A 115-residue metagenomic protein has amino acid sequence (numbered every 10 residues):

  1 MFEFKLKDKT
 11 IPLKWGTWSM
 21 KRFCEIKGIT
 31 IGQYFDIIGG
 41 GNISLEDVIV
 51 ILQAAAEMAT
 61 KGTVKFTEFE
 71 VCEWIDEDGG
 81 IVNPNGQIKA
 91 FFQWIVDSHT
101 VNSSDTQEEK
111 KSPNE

Functional and structural regions predicted by a protein language model:
M1-T10, K21, E25-E46, T60-E115: Charged interaction scaffolds used for protein-protein
L13: Active-site-adjacent beta-strand anchor residues
G16: Residue-level signal for threonine
L52: A residue-level signal for conserved active-site and pocket-lining positions in enzyme catalytic cores
A56-E57: Hydrophobic residues within well-ordered, non-membrane alpha-helices that form the packing/core of soluble catalytic
